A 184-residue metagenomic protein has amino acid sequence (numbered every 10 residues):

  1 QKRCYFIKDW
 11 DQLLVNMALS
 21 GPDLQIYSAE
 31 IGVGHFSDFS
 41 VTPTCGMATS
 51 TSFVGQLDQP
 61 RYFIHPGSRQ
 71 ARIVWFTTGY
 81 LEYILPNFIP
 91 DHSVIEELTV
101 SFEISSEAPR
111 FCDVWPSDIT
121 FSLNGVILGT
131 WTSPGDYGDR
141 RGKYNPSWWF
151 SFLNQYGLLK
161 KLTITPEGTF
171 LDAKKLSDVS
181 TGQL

Functional and structural regions predicted by a protein language model:
Q1, L13, T78, P134 (+1 more regions): Enriched - but not universal
Q1, Q12, Q25, Q56-Q59 (+3 more regions): Residue-identity detector for glutamine
Q1-A18: Basic, Lys/Arg-rich alpha-helical nucleic-acid-recognition elements, primarily the DNA-binding modules of transcription
K2, A18-A29, V33, N154-Y156: Short N-terminal segments
V15, I95-L98, L159: Generic hydrophobic, helix-prone segments enriched in Leu/Val/Ile
D23-P146: Mid-protein regulatory/catalytic core that forms ligand/cofactor-binding pockets and protein-protein interaction
R141-L184: Short, surface-exposed tryptophan/glycine-enriched loops that mediate extracellular molecular recognition
